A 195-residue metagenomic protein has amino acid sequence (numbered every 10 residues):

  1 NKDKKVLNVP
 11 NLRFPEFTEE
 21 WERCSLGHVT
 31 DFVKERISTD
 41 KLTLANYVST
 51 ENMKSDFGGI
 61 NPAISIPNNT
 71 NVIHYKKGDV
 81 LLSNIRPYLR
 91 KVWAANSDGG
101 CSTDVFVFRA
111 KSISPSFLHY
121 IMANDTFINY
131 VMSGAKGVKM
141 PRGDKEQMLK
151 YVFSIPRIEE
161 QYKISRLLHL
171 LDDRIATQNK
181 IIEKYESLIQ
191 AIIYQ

Functional and structural regions predicted by a protein language model:
N1-E19, T177-Q195: Short amphipathic coiled-coil heptad-repeat segments
V6-N8, I85, G100-D104, I128 (+1 more regions): A short glycine-rich beta-alpha junction/loop motif
L12-I37: Non-catalytic DNA-recognition/assembly elements of restriction-modification systems
G27-T30, R36-I66: DNA target-recognition patches
N68-N69, G137, H169: Short, solvent-exposed loop/turn positions at domain surfaces that link secondary-structure elements or cap domain
N69-F127, M132: A short beta-sheet element
V80, Y162-R174: Extracellular/lumenal glycan-associated surfaces
E160-K163, L188: Short, solvent-exposed linear patches
